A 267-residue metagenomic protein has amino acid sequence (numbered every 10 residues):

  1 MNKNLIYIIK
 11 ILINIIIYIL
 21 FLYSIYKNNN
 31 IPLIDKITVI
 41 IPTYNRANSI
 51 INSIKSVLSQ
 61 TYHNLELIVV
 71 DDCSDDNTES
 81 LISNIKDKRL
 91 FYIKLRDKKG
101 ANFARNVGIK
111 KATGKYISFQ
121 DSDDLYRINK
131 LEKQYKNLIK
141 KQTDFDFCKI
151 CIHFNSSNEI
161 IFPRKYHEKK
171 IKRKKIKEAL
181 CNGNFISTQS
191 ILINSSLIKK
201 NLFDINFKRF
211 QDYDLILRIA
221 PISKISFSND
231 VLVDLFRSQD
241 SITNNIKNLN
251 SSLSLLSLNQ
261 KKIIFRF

Functional and structural regions predicted by a protein language model:
D35-T38, S56, E66, D214: Cell-envelope/extracellular polymer assembly enzymes that use nucleotide-activated donors
R46-S59: Short, well-formed alpha-helical segments that are part of the catalytic scaffolds of diverse glycosyltransferases
S56, D71-S80, D97, D121: A conserved acidic beta->alpha catalytic loop
N77, D124-N137: Acidic donor-binding/catalytic loop of UDP-sugar-dependent glycosyltransferases, especially processive GT2
L95-A112, K133: Glycine-rich, basic loop-to-helix element that forms the pyrophosphate-binding segment of sugar-nucleotide handling
F103, K133-N137, K141-L197, I246 (+2 more regions): Flexible acidic/His/Gly-enriched loops in nucleotide-sugar-dependent glycosyltransferase catalytic domains
I117: Short aromatic/hydrophobic "clamp" motif used to bind/position activated sugar donors
E168-L256: Conserved nucleotide-sugar donor-binding catalytic segment
